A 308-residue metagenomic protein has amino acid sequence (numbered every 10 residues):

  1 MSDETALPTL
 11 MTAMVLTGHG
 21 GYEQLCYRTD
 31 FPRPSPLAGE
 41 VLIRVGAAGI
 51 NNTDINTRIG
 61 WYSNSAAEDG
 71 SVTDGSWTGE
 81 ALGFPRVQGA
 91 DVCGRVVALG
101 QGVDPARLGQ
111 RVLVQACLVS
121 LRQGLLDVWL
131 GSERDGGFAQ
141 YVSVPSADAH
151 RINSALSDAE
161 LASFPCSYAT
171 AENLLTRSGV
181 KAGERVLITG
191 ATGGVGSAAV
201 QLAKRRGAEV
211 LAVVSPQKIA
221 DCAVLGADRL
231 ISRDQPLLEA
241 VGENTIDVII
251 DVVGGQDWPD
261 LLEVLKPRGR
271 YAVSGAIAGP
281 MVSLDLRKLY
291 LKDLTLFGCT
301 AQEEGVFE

Functional and structural regions predicted by a protein language model:
P32-A48, S63-L118: Glycine-rich beta-strand-centered segment in the early N-terminal region that forms part of a ligand/cofactor-binding
T78-V87, V112-G190: NAD(P)H dinucleotide-binding glycine-rich loop of Rossmann-like/cofactor-binding domains, especially the beta1-alpha1
L126-D127, V214, Q256-E308: Glycine-rich phosphate-binding loop and adjacent beta-alpha segment of Rossmann(oid) nucleotide-cofactor-binding
T170, G194-V195, Q256: Hydrophobic/small residue at the entry helix of a nucleotide-binding pocket
I188, K204-W258: Adenosine-nucleotide cofactor-binding segment
T192, G196, V200: N-terminal Rossmann NAD(P)H-binding glycine-rich loop of SDR-like oxidoreductase domains
